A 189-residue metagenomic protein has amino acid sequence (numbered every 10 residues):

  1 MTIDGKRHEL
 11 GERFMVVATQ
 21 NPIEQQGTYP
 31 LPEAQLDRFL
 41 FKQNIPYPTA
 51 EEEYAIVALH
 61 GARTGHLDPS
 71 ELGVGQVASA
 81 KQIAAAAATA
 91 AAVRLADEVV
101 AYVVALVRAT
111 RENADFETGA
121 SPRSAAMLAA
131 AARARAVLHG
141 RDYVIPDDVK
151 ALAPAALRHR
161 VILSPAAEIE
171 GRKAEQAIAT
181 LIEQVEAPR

Functional and structural regions predicted by a protein language model:
M1-A78, I83-V93, R133-L138: Canonical AAA+ ATPase core
Q35, V57-G61, V107, A153 (+1 more regions): Hydrophobic aliphatic residues
Y47-A50, A96, D142-Y143, A187: Alpha-helix boundary/capping and short turn/kink residues
A50, Y54-A58, V100, V104 (+1 more regions): An amphipathic alpha-helix signature
A62, A88-L95, R158, E183 (+1 more regions): Generic surface-pattern signal
P69-A125: Conserved AAA+ ATPase small/helical "lid" subdomain
A101, T110-R189: C-terminal engagement/docking regions of AAA+ P-loop ATPases
